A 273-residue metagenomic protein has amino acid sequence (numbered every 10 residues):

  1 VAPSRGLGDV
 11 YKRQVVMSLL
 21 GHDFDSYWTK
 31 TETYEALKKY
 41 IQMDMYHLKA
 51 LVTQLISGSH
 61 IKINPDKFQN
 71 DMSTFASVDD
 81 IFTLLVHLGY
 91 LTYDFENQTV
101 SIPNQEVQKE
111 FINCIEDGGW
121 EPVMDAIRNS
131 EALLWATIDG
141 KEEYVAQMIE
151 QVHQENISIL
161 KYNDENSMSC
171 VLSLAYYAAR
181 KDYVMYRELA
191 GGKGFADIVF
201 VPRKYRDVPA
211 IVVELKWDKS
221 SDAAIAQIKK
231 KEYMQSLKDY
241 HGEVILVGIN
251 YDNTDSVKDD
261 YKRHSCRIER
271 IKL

Functional and structural regions predicted by a protein language model:
V1-L7, Y11: Single conserved hydrophobic/aromatic residue that forms the stacking wall/gate of nucleotide- or nucleobase-binding
V16-A226, K230, E243, V257-L273: Extended alpha-helical interface modules used as scaffolds for assembling large macromolecular complexes
M234-H241: Arginine/glycine-rich "motif VI" loop of SF2 helicases in the C-terminal RecA-like domain
L246-G248: Conserved beta-strand scaffold positions in the cores of enzyme catalytic domains, especially in NTP/NDP-utilizing
N250-V257: Short, conserved secondary-structure transition motifs
